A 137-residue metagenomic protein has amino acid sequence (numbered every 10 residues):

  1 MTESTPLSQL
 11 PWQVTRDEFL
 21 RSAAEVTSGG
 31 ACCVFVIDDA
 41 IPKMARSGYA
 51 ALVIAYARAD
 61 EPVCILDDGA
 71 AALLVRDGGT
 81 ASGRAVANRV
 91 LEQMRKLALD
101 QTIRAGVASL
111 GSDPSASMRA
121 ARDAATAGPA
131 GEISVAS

Functional and structural regions predicted by a protein language model:
M1, N88-A98, T102, A136-S137: Regulatory sensory/coupling modules that transmit signals to nucleotide-handling catalytic cores
M1-R16: Amphipathic HAMP/coiled-coil signal-transducing linker helices that couple sensory inputs to cytosolic output domains
T2-P6, V34-S47, A57: Active-site loop/short helix in cyclic nucleotide turnover domains
T15-D39: Active-site-proximal structural segments of metal-dependent nucleotidyl cyclase/transferase enzymes
D17, R21, E25, A85-E92 (+2 more regions): CheY-like receiver
A24-T27, Y49-T80, E92, K96-A98: Conserved helix-loop-beta segment at the catalytic/binding core of cyclic-nucleotide signaling proteins
A31-C33, I65-R76, L99-A124, S134-S137: A short glycine-enriched loop-to-beta-strand structural element that forms part of the catalytic core of nucleotide
I41-G48, T80-A85, A116: Short, conserved charged micro-motifs
